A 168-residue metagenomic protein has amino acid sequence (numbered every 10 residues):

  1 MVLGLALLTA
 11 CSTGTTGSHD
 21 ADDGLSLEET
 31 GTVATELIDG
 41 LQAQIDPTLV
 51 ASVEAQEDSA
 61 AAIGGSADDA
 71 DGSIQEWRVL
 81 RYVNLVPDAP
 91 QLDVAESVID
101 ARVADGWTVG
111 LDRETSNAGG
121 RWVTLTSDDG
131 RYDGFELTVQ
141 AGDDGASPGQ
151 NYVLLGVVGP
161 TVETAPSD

Functional and structural regions predicted by a protein language model:
M1-L5: Sec-dependent N-terminal signal peptides
A6-A10: C-terminal motif of bacterial Sec signal peptides marking the signal peptidase cleavage site
S12-L49, A89-L92, V103-D105, V109-D168: An acidic-aromatic pocket/loop used at catalytic or ligand-binding sites
T16-A21, G72-N84: Acidic/histidine-rich, surface-exposed loop or edge segments in extracytoplasmic proteins
L25-V79: Compositionally biased P/S/T/G-rich terminal and signal peptide-adjacent segments that lie outside catalytic cores
A67-D68, Q75, N84, T108-G110: Short secondary-structure boundary micro-motifs
